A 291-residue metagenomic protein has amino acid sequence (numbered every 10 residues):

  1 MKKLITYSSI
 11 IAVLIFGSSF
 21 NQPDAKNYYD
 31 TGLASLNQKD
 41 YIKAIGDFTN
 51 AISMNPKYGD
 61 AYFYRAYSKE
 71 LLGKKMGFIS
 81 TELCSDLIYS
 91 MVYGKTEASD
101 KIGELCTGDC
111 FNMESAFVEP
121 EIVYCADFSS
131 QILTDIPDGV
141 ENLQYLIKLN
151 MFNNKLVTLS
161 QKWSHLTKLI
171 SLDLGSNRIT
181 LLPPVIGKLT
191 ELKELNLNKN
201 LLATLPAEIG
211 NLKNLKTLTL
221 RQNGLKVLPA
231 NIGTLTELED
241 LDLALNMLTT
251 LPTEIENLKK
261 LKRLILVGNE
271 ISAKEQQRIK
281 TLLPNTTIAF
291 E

Functional and structural regions predicted by a protein language model:
K2, Y7, F16-A126, Q131 (+7 more regions): Alpha-helical tetratricopeptide repeat
I11-A12: Repetitive helical segments and hydrophobic/amphipathic motifs
T49, T134, T167, T180 (+5 more regions): Ser/Thr-centric signal marking residues that sit in or immediately flank functional binding/regulatory motifs
K75, T81-E82, Y89-I102, L166-T204 (+2 more regions): A generic tandem-repeat structural signature
P120, E141-L146, S164-L169, G187-L192 (+4 more regions): Leucine-rich repeat
Y124-D127, I147-M151, L169-L174, L192-L197 (+4 more regions): Conserved hydrophobic beta-strand positions in leucine-rich repeat
Q131-T134, V157, T180, A203 (+3 more regions): Conserved positions within tandem-repeat grammars
